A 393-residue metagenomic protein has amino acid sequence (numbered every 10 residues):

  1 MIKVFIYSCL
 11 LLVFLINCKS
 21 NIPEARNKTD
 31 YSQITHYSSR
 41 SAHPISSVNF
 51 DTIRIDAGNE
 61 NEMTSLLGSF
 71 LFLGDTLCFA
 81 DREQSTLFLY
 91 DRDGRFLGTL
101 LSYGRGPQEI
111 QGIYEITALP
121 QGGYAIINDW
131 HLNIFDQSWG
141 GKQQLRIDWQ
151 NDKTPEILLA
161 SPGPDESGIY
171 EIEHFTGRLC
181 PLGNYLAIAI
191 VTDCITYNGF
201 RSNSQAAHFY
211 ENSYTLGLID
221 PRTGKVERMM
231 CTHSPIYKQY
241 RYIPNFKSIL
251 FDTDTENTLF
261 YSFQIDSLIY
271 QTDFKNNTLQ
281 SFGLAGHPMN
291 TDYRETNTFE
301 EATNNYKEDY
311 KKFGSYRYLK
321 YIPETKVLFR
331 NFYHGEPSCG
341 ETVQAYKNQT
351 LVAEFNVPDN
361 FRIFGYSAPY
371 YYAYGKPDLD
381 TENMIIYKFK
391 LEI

Functional and structural regions predicted by a protein language model:
M1-I16: Sec-dependent bacterial lipoprotein signal peptides
C18-I393: Eukaryotic scaffold repeat domains enriched in small/polar residues
